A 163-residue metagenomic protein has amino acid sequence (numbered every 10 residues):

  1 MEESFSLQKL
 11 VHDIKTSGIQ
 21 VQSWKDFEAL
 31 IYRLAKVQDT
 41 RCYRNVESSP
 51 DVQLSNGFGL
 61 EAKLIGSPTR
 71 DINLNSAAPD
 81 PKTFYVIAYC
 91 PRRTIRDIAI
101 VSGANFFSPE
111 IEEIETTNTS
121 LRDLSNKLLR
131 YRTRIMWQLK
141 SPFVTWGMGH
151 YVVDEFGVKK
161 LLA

Functional and structural regions predicted by a protein language model:
M1-F58, L64-A163: Nucleic-acid endonuclease domains
